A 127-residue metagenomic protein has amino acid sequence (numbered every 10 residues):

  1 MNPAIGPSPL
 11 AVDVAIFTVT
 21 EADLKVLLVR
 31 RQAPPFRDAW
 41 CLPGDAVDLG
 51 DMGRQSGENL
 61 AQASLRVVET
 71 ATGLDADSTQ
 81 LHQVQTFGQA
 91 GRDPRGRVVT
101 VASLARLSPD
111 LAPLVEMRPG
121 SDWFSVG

Functional and structural regions predicted by a protein language model:
M1-N2, A90: A general structural-boundary detector
N2-V26, V101: Conserved N-terminal beta-strand and adjoining loop/helix that marks the start of the Nudix/MutT-like hydrolase domain
P3, S8, P34, D38-W40 (+3 more regions): Flexible, active-site-adjacent loop/turn segments at secondary-structure boundaries
L10-V12, G53-G127: Active-site segment of metal-dependent pyrophosphate-handling enzymes, primarily the Nudix hydrolase catalytic core
I16-T18, R30-R31, L107: Residue-level signal for short segments within beta-strands and strand-turn junctions of well-structured beta-sheet
D23-L74: Conserved Nudix-box catalytic region and its N-terminal flanking loop in Nudix hydrolases and closely related
